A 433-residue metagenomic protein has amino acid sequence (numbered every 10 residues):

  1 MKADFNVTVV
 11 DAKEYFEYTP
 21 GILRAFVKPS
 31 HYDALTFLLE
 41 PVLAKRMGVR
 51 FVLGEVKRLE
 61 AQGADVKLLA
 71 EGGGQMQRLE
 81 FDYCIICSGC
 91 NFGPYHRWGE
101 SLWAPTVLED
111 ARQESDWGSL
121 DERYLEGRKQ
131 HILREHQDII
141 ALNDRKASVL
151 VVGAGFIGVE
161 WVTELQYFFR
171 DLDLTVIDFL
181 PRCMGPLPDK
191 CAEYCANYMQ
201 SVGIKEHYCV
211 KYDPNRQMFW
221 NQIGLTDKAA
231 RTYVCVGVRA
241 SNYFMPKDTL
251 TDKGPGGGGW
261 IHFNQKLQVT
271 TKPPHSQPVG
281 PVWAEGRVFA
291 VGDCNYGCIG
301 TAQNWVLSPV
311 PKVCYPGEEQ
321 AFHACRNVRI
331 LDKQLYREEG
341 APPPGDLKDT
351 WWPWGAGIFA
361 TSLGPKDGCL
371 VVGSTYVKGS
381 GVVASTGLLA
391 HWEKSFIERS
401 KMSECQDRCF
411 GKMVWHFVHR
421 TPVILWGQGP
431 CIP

Functional and structural regions predicted by a protein language model:
M1-L53, E160-D189: Beta1-alpha1 glycine-rich phosphate/pyrophosphate-binding loop at the start of Rossmann-like nucleotide-binding domains
P20, P281-W283, C294-G355, A360: A conserved FAD-binding loop/helix module that cradles the flavin
R46-M47, F51-L68, F169-Q277, Y336 (+1 more regions): A Rossmann-like FAD-binding core segment of flavoenzymes
V49-S148, C235: FAD-binding core/adjacent interface of flavoenzyme oxidoreductases
G74-Y83, Q222-R231, A284: Core beta-strand elements of the Rossmann-like FAD/NAD(P) dinucleotide-binding domain in flavoenzyme oxidoreductases
E109-R145, A230-R231, C235-F322: FAD-site-proximal beta/loop scaffold in flavoenzymes
Q137-T175: Rossmann-like NAD(P)H-binding beta-loop-alpha module
G364-P433: C-terminal auxiliary extensions adjacent to catalytic cores
